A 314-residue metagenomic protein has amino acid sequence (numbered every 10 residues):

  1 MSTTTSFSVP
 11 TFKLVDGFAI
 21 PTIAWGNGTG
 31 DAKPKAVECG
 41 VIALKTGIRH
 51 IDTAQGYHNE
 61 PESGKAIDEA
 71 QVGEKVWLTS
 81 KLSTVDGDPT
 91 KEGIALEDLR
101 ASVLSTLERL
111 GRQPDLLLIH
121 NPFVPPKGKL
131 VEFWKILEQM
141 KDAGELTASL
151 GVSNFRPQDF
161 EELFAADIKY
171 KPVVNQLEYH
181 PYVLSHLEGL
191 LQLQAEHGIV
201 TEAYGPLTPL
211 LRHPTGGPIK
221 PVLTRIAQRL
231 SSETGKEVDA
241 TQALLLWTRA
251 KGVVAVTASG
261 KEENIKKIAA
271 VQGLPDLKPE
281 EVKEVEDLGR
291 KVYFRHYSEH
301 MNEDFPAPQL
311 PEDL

Functional and structural regions predicted by a protein language model:
M1-V76, E132, I136, D142-A143: N-terminal binding-site loop/beta-alpha segment at the start of enzyme catalytic domains that lines or forms
V9, G40, E60-I67, R100-L107 (+5 more regions): Generic structural signal for well-ordered alpha-helices, preferentially at hydrophobic/aromatic core positions
L14-V15, G64-G73, T106-R112, F164-I168 (+1 more regions): Acidic (Asp/Glu)-rich catalytic clusters
G30-P34, D52-E62, V85-L96, V124-G128 (+3 more regions): Acidic-and-aromatic substrate-binding clefts and catalytic sites of carbohydrate-active enzymes
D31-L44, E92-G111, F160-E161, L187: Short, acidic/polar
E74-D88, L116-P122, Q176-Y179: A short, structured active-site edge motif that brings together acidic residues
D88-L110, D115-F133: Glycine/small-residue-rich loop that forms an oxyanion/phosphate-binding "nest" at active or ligand-binding sites
D115, N121-L314: Beta/alpha (TIM)-barrel catalytic core signal, keyed to glycine-rich beta->alpha loops juxtaposed to Asp/Glu that bind
